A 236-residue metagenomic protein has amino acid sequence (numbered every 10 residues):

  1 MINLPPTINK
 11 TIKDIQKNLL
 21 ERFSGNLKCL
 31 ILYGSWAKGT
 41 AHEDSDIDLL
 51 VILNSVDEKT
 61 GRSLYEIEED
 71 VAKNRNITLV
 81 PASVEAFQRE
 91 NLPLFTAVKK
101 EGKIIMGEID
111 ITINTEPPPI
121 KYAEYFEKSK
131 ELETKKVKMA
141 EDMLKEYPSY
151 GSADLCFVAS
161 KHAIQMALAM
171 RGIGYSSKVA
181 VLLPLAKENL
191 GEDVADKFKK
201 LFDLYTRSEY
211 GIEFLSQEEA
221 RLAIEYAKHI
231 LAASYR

Functional and structural regions predicted by a protein language model:
M1-N26, K38-E43, N54-R236: Catalytic core of pol beta-like nucleotidyltransferases
Y33-S35: Glycine-rich beta-strand-to-loop/alpha-helix junction loops that act as flexible
